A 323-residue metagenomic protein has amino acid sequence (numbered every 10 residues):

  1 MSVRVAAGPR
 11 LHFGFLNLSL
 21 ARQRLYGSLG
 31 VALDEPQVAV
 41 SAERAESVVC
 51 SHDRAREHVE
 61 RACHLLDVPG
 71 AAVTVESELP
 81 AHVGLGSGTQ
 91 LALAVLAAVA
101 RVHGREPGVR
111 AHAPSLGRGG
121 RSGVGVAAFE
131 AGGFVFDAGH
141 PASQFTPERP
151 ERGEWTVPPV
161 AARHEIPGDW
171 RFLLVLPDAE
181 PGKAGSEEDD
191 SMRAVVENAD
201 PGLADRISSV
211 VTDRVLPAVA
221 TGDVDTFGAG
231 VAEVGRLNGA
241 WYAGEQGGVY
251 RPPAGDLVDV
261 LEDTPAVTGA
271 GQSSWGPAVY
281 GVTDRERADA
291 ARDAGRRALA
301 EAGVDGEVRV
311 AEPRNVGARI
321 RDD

Functional and structural regions predicted by a protein language model:
M1-V83, R101-P107, R314-D323: ATP-binding N-lobe of GHMP and related small-molecule kinases
R4, A39, F134-F136, F172-L174 (+1 more regions): Conserved hydrophobic/aromatic beta-strand scaffold that supports enzyme active sites
A6-G8, A32, A127-E130, L174-D178 (+1 more regions): Short beta-strand segments
A21-R24, P114-P265, E286-D323: ATP-dependent small-molecule kinase catalytic core of the GHMP/sugar-kinase superfamily and closely related
A42-R44, P177, G281-R285: Short beta-strand-to-loop capping motifs
L85-R110, V126-P141: DPxDG-like acidic metal-binding loop motif
G248-Y250, A254, Q272-G281: Small/polar glycine-rich anion-binding or flexible loop at a beta-alpha turn
G269-S273, V310: Short beta-strand
